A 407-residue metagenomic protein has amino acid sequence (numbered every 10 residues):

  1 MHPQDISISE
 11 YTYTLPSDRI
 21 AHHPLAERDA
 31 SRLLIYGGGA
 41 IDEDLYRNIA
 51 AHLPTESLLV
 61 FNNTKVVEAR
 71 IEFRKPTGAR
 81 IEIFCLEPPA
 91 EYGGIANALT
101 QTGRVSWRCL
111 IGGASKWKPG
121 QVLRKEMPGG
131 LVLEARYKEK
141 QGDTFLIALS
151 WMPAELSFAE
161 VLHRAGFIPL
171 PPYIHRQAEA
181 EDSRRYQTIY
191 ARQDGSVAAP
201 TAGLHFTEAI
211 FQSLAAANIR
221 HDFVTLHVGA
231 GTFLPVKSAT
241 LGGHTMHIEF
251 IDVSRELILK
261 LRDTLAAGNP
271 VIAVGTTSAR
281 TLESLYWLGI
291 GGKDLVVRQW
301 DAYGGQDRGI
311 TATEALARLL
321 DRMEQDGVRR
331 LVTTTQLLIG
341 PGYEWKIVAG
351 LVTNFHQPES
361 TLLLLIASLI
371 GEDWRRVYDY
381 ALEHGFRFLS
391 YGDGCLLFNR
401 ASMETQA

Functional and structural regions predicted by a protein language model:
M1-A407: Surface-exposed, charge/polar-rich loops and edge strands
